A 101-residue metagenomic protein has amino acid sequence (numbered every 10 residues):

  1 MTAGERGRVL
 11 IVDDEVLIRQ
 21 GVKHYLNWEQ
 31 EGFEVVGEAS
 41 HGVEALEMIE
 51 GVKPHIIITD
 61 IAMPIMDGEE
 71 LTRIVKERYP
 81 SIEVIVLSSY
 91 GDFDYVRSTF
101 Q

Functional and structural regions predicted by a protein language model:
M1-G7, N27, E31, S81 (+1 more regions): Inter-domain helical "communication" segments and dimerization helices that couple sensory or membrane-embedded modules
R6-I18, V22: Conserved acidic segment of CheY-like receiver
V12-D13, A39, I57: Conserved sequence signature across two-component system core domains
L17-W28, E47: Amphipathic alpha1 helix at the N-terminus of the CheY-like receiver
Q30-V35, V52: A generic structural motif
V35-V36, V84: Hydrophobic/aromatic residues located in beta-strands of well-ordered beta-sheets within soluble catalytic
V36-V43: Conserved Asp/Asn-Gly motif in the active-site loop of CheY-like receiver
L46-Q101: CheY-like receiver
